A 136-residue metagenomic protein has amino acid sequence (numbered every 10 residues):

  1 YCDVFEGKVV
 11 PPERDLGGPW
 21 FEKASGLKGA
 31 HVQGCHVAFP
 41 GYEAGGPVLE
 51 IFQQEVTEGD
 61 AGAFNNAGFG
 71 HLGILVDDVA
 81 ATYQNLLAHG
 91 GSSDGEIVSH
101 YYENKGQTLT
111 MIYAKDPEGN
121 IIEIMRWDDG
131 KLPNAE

Functional and structural regions predicted by a protein language model:
Y1-G45, A88, K105-Q107: Core segments of cupin and vicinal oxygen chelate
G17, D128-K131: A short acidic/small-residue loop/turn micro-motif
E22, G130-E136: A short, polar/charged loop-to-alpha-helix boundary motif
E43-G46, F52-E118: Vicinal oxygen chelate
E55, R126-D128: Short beta-strand segments enriched in hydrophobic/aromatic residues within well-folded beta-rich domains
